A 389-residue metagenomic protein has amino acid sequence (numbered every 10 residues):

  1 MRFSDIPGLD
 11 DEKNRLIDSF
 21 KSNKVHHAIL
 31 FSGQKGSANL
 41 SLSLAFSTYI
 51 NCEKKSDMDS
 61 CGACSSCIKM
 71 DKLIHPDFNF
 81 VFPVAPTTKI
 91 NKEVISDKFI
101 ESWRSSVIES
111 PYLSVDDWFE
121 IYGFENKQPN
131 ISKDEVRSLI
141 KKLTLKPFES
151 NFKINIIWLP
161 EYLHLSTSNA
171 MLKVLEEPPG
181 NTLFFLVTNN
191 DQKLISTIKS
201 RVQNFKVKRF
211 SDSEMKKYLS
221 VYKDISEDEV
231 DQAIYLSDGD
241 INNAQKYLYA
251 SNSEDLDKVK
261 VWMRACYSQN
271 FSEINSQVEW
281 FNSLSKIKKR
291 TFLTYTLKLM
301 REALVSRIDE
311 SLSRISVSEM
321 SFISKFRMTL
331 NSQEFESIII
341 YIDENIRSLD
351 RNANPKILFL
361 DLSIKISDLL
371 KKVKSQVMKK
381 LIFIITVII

Functional and structural regions predicted by a protein language model:
M1-N51, K55-D57, S65-K69, G180-L183 (+1 more regions): Charged, glycine-rich active-site and insertion segments that engage polyanionic ligands
R2-Y162, S166: Clamp-loader machinery-focused feature within the broader ASCE/P-loop NTPase space
T144, A170-G180: Conserved catalytic/switch belt of AAA+ P-loop NTPases
E149-I154, P179-F185: Loop/turn-to-beta-strand initiation segments
Y162, E177, K193: Residues immediately C-terminal
L381: Cationic, low-complexity basic patches in intrinsically disordered or flexible, solvent-exposed regions
I385-I388: Short, intrinsically disordered C-terminal tails of secreted or membrane-associated proteins
